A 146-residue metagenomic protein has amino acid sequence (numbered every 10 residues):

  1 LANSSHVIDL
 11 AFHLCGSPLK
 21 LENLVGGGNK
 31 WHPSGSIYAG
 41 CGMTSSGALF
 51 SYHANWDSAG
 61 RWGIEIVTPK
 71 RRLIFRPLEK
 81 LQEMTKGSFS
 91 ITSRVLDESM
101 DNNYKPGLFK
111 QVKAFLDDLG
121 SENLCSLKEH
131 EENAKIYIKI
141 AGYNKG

Functional and structural regions predicted by a protein language model:
L1-R61, E65: Rossmann-like dinucleotide-binding domain that binds NAD(P)(H)
N3-H6, K110, E132: A generic structural signal for residues located within well-ordered alpha-helices of large catalytic or ligand-binding
S45, K113-G146: C-terminal helix-rich "cap/oligomerization" subdomain common to oxidoreductases
F50-Y52, R71-R76: Broad, structure-driven detector of short, well-ordered beta-strand segments within folded domains
A54-A59, P77-Q82, L96-Y104: A short, sequence-level motif marking secondary-structure junctions
G63-I66, K80-I91: Short polybasic amphipathic segments
F75, S99-K113, C125-K128: Active-site loop of classical SDR/Rossmann-like NAD(P)-dependent oxidoreductases, centered on the catalytic Tyr-X3-Lys
K86, D97, A114-D117: An anion-binding loop in the catalytic cleft
